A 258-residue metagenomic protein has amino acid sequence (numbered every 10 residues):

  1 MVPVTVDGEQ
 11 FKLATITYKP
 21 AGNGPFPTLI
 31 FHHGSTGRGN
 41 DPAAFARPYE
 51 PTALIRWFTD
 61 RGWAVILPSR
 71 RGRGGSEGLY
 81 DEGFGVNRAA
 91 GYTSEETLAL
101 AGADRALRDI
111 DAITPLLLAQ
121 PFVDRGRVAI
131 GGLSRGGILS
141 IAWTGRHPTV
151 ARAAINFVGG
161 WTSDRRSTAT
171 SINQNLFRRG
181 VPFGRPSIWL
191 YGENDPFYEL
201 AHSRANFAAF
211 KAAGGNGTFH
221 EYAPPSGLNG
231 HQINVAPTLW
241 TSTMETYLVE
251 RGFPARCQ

Functional and structural regions predicted by a protein language model:
M1-G24: N-terminal cap/lid segment of alpha/beta-hydrolase-fold proteins
G24-F26, S35-E77, S163-D164: Short substrate-entry loop that stabilizes the transition state in hydrolases
H32, P68-R70, F157, Y222: Alpha/beta-hydrolase
H32-G34, Y191: The conserved beta1-alpha1 loop
G83-Q120: Alpha/beta-hydrolase active-site loop
R105-N173: Primarily recognizes the serine-hydrolase "nucleophile elbow" in alpha/beta-hydrolase and SGNH/GDSL folds
A153, V158-T218: The feature captures the conserved acid-bearing segment of alpha/beta-hydrolase catalytic domains
A213-Q258: C-terminal catalytic histidine-bearing segment of alpha/beta-hydrolase fold enzymes
